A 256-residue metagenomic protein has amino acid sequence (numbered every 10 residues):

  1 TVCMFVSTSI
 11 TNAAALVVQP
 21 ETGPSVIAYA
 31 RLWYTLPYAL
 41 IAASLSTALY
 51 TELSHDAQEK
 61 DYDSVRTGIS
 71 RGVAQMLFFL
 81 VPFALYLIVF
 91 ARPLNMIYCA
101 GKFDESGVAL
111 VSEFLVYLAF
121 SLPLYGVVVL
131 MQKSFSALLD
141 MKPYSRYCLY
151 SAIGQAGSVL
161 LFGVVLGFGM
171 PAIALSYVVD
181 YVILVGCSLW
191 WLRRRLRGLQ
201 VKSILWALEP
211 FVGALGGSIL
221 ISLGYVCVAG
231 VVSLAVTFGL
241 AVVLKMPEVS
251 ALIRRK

Functional and structural regions predicted by a protein language model:
A15-L36, G107-S112, V228: Interfacial/gating helices of multi-pass transporter permease domains
V26, I88-S121: Interfacial segments at transmembrane-helix termini and the short loops linking adjacent helices
A42-K60, Q132: Helix-loop junctions and terminal segments of transmembrane helices in multi-pass membrane transport/translocation
G68, G72-V89, Y98, K102 (+2 more regions): Short alpha-helical transmembrane segments in multi-pass integral membrane proteins
F120, V127-L160, P171: Alpha-helical transmembrane segments of multi-pass membrane transporters/permeases
M131-L139, S188-W206: Alpha-helical transmembrane segments
K142, A152-G186, L220-V231: Membrane-interface helix-loop junctions in multi-pass transport and translocation proteins
S222-K256: Membrane-proximal transmembrane or re-entrant/amphipathic helices at the cytosolic face
